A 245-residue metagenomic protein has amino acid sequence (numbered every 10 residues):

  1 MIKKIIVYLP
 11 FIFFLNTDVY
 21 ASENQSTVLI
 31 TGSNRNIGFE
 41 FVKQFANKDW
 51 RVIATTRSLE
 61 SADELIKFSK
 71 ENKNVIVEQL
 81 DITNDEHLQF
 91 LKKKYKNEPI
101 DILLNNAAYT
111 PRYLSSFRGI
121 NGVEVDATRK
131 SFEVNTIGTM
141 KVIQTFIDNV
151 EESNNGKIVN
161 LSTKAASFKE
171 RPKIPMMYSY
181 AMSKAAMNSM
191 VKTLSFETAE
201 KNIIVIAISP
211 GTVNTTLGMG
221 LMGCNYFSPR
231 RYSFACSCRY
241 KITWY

Functional and structural regions predicted by a protein language model:
N34, G38-K43: N-terminal Rossmann NAD(P)H-binding glycine-rich loop of SDR-like oxidoreductase domains
K43, M140, K184-K192, F196 (+1 more regions): Conserved active-site helix of classical SDR/Rossmann-fold NAD(P)-dependent CH-OH oxidoreductases
K48-D63: Conserved glycine-rich Rossmann-like NAD(P)H-binding loop of the short-chain dehydrogenase/reductase
S69-E86: Rossmann-fold cofactor-recognition segment
T83-E98: Conserved Rossmann-fold cofactor-binding substructure of NAD(P)-dependent oxidoreductases
A108-Y113, F117-F132, I147-A199, T212 (+1 more regions): Catalytic loop of short-chain dehydrogenase/reductase
E200, A207, T215, M219-Y245: C-terminal helical subdomain
